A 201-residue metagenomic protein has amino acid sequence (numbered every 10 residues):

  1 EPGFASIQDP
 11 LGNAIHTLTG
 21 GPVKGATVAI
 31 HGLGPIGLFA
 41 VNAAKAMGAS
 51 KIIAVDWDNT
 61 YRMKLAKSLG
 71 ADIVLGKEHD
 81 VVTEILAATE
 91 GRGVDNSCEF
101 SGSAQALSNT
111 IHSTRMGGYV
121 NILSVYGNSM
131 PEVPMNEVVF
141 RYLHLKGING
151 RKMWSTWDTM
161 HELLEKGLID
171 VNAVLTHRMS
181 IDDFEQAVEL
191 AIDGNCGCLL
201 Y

Functional and structural regions predicted by a protein language model:
E1-H79: Mid-domain Rossmann-like dinucleotide-binding core that forms the NAD(H)/NADP(H) cofactor-binding site
G21-P22, T89, S101, S113-R115: A generic alpha-to-beta junction signature in SAM-dependent methyltransferases
V55-N59, F100, N149: N-terminal Rossmann-fold cofactor-binding loop
D80-G91: Short amphipathic alpha-helix with an adjacent loop that forms part of the alpha/beta core around
D95-C98: N-terminal Rossmann-like NAD(P) cofactor-binding module of classical short-chain dehydrogenase/reductase
A104-K166: Glycine-rich phosphate-binding loop and adjacent beta-alpha segment of Rossmann(oid) nucleotide-cofactor-binding
S108-H112, W154-Y201: C-terminal hydrophobic helical "lid"/dimerization subdomain of Rossmann-like NAD(P)H-dependent oxidoreductases
